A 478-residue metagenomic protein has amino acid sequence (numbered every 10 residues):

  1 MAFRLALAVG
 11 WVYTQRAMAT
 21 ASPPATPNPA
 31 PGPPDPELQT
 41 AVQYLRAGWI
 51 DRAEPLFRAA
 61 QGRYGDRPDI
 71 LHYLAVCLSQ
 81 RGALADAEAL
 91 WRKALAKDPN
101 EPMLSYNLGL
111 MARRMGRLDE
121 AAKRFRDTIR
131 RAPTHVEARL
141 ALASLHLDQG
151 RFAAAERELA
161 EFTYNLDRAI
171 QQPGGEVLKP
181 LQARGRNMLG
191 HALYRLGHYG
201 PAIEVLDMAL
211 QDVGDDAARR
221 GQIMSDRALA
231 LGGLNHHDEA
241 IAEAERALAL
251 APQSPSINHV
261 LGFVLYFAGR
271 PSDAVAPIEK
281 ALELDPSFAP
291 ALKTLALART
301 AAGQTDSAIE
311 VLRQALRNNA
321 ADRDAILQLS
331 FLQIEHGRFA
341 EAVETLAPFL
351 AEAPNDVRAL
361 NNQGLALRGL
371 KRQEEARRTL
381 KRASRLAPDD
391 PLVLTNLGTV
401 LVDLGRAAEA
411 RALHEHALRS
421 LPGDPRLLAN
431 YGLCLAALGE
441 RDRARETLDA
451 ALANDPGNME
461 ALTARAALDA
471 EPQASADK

Functional and structural regions predicted by a protein language model:
P33-R63, Y73-Q80, H191, L229 (+1 more regions): Alpha-helical segment of the N-proximal tetratricopeptide repeat
